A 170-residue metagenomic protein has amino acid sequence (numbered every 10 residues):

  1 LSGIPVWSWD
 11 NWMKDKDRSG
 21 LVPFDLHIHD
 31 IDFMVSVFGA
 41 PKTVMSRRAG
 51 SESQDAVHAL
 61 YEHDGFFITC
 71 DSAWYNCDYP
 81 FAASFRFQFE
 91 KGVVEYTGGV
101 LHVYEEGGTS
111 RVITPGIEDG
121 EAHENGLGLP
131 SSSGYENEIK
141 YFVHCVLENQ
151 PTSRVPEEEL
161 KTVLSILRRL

Functional and structural regions predicted by a protein language model:
L1-R47: Predominantly a Rossmann-like dinucleotide-binding segment in NAD(P)-dependent oxidoreductases
S19-V22, N125-P130, N149-S153: Active-site rim elements
F24-H27, S132, R154-L160: Conserved loop-to-helix N-cap of the C-terminal "lid" that shapes the substrate pocket in Rossmann-like
H29, S53-A56: Substrate-positioning beta->alpha
R48-Q54, H63-N137: NAD(P)-dinucleotide binding in Rossmann-like oxidoreductases
A59-Y61: Short beta-strand scaffold segments in enzyme catalytic cores
N137-L170: C-terminal helix-rich "cap/oligomerization" subdomain common to oxidoreductases
